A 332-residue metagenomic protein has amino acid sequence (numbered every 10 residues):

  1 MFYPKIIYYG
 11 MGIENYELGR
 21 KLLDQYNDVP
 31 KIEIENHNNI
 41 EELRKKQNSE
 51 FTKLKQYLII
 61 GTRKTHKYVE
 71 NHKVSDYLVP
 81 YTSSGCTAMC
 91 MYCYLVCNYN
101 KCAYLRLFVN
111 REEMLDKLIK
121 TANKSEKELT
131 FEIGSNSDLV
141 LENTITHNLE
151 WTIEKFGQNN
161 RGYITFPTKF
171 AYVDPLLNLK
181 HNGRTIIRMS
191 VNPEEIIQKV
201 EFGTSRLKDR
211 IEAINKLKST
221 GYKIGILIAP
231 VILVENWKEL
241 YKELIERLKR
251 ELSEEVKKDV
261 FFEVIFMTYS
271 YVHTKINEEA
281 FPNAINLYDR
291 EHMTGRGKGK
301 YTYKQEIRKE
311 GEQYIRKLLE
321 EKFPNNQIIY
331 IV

Functional and structural regions predicted by a protein language model:
M1-D76: Flexible, acidic/Gly-rich N-terminal and inter-domain linker regions that tether and position cofactor-handling modules
M1-G19, K249-V332: Auxiliary Fe-S-binding modules of radical SAM enzymes
E17-G19, E142-I145, P175-L179, K199-E201 (+2 more regions): A short acidic (Asp/Glu
I59-V74, M91-R188, K216: Conserved Radical SAM active-site core
Y81-C90: Cysteine-centered iron-sulfur cluster-binding motifs in ferredoxin-type domains/subunits of redox enzymes
E128-E132, Y163-T165, R184-R188, K223-L227 (+2 more regions): Structural preference for beta-strand elements that scaffold enzyme active sites
S137-V140, A171-D174, T185-T204, P230-E235 (+2 more regions): Conserved radical SAM core fold
R210-H273: Conserved C-terminal portion of the radical SAM core fold that forms the substrate/S-adenosylmethionine-binding
